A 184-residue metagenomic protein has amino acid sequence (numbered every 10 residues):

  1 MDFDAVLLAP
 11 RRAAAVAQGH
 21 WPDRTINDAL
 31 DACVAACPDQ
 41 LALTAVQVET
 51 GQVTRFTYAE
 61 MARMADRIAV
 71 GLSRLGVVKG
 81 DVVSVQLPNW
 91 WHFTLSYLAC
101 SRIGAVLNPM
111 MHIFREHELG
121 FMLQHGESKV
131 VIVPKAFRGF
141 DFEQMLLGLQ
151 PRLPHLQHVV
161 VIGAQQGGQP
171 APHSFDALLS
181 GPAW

Functional and structural regions predicted by a protein language model:
D2, W21-T44, R63: A short N-terminal helical cap/helix-turn-helix that marks the beginning of AMP-binding/adenylate-forming
L7-V16: Short, contiguous pre-domain boundary segments
A15-R24, G168-W184: Flexible, low-complexity linker/hinge segments
G19, T54, Y58, G139: Flexible, glycine- and charge-enriched loops at secondary-structure boundaries
N27, D31, A62, D66-A69 (+2 more regions): Generic alpha-helical structural signal
C33, G76, M122-Q124: Structural alpha-helical scaffold elements that stabilize or flank donor/cofactor-binding regions in carbohydrate
D39-W90, T94-L98, R115-G120, A171-A183: Conserved AMP-binding/adenylate-forming core of the ANL superfamily
I103-A177: Structural core segment of the AMP-binding/adenylate-forming
